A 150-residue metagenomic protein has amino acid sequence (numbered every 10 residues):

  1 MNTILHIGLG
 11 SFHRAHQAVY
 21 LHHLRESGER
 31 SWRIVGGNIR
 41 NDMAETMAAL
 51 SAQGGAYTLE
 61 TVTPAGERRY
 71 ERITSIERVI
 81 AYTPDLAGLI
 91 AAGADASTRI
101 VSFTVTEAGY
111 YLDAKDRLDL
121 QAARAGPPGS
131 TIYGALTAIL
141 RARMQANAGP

Functional and structural regions predicted by a protein language model:
M1-P150: Non-transmembrane, aqueous-exposed alpha-helical and coiled segments at domain scale
